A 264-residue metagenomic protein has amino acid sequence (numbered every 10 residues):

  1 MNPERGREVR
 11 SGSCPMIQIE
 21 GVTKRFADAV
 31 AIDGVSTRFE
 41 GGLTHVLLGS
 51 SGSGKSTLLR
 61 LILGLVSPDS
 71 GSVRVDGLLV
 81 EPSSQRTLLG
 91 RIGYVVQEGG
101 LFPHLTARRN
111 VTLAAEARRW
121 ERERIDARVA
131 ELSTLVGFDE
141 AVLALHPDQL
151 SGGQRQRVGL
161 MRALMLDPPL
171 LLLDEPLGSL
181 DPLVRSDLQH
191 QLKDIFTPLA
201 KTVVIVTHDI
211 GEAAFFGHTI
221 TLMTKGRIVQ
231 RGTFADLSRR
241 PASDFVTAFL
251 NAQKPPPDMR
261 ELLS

Functional and structural regions predicted by a protein language model:
L63: Helix-to-loop junction immediately C-terminal to a conserved catalytic motif
L79-G93, A117-R119, L237-P241: ABC ATPase NBD coupling module
E123-A141, D194: Conserved ABC ATPase "signature" region
H146-L150, Q154: Conserved ABC ATPase signature
A163-L164: ABC ATPase C-loop
D167: Conserved catalytic motifs of ABC-family nucleotide-binding domains
K225-R227: Conserved ABC ATPase "signature" C-loop
R231-G232, R240: ABC ATPase "signature
